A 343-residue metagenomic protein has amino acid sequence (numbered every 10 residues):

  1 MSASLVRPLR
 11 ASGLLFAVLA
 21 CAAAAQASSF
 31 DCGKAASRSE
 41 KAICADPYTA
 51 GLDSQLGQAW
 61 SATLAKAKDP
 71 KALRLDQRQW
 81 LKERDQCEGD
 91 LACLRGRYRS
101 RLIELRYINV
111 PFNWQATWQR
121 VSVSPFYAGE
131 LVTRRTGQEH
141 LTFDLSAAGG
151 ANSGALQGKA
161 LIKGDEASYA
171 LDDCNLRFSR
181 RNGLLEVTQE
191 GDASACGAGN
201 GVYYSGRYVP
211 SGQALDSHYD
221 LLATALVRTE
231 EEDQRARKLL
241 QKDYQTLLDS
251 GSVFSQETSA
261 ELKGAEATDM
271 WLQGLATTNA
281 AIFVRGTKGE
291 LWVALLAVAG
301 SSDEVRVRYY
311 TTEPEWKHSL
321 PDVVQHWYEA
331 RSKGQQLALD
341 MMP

Functional and structural regions predicted by a protein language model:
S2-L14: Bacterial N-terminal signal peptides that target proteins for export
S12-A22: Bacterial N-terminal signal peptides
D31, S39, I43-A72: Amphipathic, heptad-repeat alpha-helical segments
K82, A147-L185, F283: Contiguous, well-ordered beta-strand patches that form the walls/edges of small beta-barrel/beta-sandwich domains
V110-L131, L171, Y204-R235: Tryptophan-anchored aromatic micro-motifs
P125-L131, N152-Q157, L171-N175, V202 (+1 more regions): Short, surface-exposed coil-to-beta transition loops
F126-I162, D233-A260, A265-T268: N-terminal glycine/threonine-rich, aromatic-flanked beta-hairpin/loop signature
A195-G197, Y204-S205, R285-S332: A short, surface-exposed interaction/processing loop segment used at functional sites
